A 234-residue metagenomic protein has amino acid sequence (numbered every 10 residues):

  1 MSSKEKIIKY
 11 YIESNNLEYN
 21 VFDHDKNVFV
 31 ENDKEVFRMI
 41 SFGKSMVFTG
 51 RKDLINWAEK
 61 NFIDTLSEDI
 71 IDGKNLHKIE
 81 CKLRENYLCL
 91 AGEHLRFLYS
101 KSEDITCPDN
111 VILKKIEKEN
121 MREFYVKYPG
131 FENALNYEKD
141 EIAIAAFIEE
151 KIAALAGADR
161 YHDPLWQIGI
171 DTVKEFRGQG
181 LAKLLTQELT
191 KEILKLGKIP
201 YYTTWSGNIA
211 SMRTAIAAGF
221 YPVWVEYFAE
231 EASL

Functional and structural regions predicted by a protein language model:
S2, K6-N15, K52, A143-A145 (+2 more regions): Long, contiguous binding/interaction regions
K4-N120: Acyl-donor-binding surface of acyltransferase catalytic domains
L90-Y99, Y221-L234: Conserved catalytic-core motifs of GNAT/GCN5-like acyltransferases
L98, I105-E149: A contiguous catalytic/ligand-binding core that recognizes phosphate-bearing ligands
L135-I142, F147-L165, I170-V173: A conserved beta-strand-loop-helix scaffold within acyl/acetyltransferase catalytic domains
P164, I193-W205: Conserved GNAT acetyl-CoA-binding A-motif
I168, G178-K191, R213-A217: Conserved acetyl-CoA-binding loop-helix of GNAT-fold acetyltransferases
Y202-R213, F228-S233: Conserved beta-strand-loop-alpha-helix junction that forms the acyl-donor binding cleft
